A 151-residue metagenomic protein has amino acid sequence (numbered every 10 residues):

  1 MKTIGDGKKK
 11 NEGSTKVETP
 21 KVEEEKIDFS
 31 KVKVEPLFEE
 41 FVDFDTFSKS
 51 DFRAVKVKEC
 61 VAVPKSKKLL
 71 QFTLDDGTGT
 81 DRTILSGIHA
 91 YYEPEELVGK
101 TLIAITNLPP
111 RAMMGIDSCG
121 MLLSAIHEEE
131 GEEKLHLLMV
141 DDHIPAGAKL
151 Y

Functional and structural regions predicted by a protein language model:
M1-Y151: Phosphate-backbone binding interfaces of nucleic-acid-interacting proteins
